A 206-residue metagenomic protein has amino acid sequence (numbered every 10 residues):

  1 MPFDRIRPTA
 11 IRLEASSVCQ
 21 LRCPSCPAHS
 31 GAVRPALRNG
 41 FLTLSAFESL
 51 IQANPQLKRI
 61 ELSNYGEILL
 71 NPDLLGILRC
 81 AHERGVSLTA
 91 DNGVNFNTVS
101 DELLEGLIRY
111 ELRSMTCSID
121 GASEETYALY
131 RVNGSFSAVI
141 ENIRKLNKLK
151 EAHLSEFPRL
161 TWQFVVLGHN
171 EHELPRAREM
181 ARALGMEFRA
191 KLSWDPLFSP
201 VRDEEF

Functional and structural regions predicted by a protein language model:
M1-S114, E125, L129, S137 (+2 more regions): Conserved alpha-helical substructure of the radical SAM core
Q20, V132, E151-S155: Residue-level recognition of short, structured coil/turn motifs that connect secondary structure elements
P55-S63, H82, S87-D91, G106-I119 (+1 more regions): Conserved C-terminal portion of the radical SAM core fold that forms the substrate/S-adenosylmethionine-binding
L70, V132, N170: Nucleotide-sugar-dependent glycosyltransferase donor-binding/catalytic pocket residues
